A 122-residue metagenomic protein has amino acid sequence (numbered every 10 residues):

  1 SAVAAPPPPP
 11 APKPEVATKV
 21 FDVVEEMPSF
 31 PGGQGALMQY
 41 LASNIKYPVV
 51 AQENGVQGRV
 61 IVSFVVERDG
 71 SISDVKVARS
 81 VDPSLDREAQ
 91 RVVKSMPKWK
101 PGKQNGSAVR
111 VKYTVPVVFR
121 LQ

Functional and structural regions predicted by a protein language model:
S1-F21: A sequence-level signature for low-complexity, intrinsically disordered linkers and tails enriched in proline
V20, K46-Y47, S73-D74: Short, mixed-charge, low-aromatic patches
V24-S29, V75-R79: Second-shell loop/turn segments in exported
M27-S63, E88-Q122: Short proline/glycine- and basic residue-enriched helix-capping loop/turn segments at helix->loop/beta transitions
A78-D86, P116: A short acidic/small-residue loop/turn micro-motif
